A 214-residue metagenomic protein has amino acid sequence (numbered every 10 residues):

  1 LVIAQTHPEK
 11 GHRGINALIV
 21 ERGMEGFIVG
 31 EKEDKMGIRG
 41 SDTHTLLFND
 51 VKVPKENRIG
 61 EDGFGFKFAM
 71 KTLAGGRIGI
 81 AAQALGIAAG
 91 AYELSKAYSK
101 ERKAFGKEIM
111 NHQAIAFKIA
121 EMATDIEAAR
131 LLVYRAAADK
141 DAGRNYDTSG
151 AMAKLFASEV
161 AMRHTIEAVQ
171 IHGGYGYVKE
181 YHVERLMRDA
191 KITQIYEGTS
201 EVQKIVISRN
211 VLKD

Functional and structural regions predicted by a protein language model:
L1-V29: A short core secondary-structure module
V2-Q5, I19-E21, L47-N49, G60 (+1 more regions): Short beta-strand-to-turn element immediately C-terminal to the catalytic PLP-Schiff-base lysine in fold type I
T6, G37-I38, R77, K154: Active-site PLP-lysine loop of aminotransferase-like
P8-H12, M36-G40, G60, K71: Solvent-exposed alpha-helices and their adjacent loops that cap or buttress functional pockets in soluble metabolic
R13, S41-T43, R188: Short, solvent-exposed loop/turn segments at the edges of secondary structure
G14, V29-E31, K55-D62: Short, charged, solvent-exposed linker or helix-capping segments at domain edges/interfaces that act as flexible hinges
G23-K52: Flexible, small-/acidic-enriched active-site or ligand-binding loops
T45-L47, G63-D214: Alpha-helical interface subdomain recognition
